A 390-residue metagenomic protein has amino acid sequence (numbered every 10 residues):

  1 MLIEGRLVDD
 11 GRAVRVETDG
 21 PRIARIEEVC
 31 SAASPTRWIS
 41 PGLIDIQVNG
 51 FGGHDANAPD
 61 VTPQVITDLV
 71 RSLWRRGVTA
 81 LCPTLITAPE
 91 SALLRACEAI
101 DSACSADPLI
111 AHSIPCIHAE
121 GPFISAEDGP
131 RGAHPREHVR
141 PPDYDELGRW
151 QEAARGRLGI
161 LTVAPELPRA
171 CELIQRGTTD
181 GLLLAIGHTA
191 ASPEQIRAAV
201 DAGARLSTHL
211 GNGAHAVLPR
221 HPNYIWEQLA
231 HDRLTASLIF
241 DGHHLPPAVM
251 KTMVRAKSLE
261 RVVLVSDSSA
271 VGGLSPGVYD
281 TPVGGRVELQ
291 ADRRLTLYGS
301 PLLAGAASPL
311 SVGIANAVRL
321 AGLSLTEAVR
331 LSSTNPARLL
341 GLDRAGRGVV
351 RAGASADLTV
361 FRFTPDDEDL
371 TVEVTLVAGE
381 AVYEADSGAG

Functional and structural regions predicted by a protein language model:
M1-E4, E27-T67, R71: Replace "His-x-His-based motif
M1-S31, E380-A381: N-terminal metal-binding scaffold of metallo-dependent hydrolase/deaminase domains
W38, I46, A58-H112, E137-A153 (+1 more regions): Alpha-helical scaffold segments that flank or form the walls of functional sites
N49-F51, D55, T67-A96, S113-S125 (+5 more regions): Divalent metal-dependent hydrolysis catalytic cores, especially in the metallo-beta-lactamase
C97-G121, E127-A191: Metal-dependent enolase-superfamily TIM-barrel catalytic cores that perform enediolate-based chemistry
G148, E152-P276: Active-site core of metal-dependent hydrolases
N223-S237, G242, V254-S266, G272-A354 (+1 more regions): His/Asp/Glu-enriched, well-ordered alpha-helical/loop segment that forms or immediately abuts the divalent-metal
R347-G390: C-terminal cap of metal-dependent C-N hydrolases
